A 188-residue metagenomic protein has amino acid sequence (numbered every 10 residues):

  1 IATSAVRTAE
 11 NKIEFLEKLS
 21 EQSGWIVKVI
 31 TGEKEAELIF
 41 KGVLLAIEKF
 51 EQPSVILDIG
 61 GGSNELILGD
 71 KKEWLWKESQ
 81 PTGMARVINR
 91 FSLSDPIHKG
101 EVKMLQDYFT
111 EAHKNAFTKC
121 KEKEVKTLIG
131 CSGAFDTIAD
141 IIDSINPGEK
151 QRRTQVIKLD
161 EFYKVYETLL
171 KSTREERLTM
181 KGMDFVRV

Functional and structural regions predicted by a protein language model:
T3-P53, L68-K71, W76-V188: Helical "lid/coupling" subdomains associated with nucleotide-phosphate turnover
D58: Conserved catalytic-loop position in the HRD/HxD motif
G62-L68: Acidic, divalent-metal-coordinating active-site segment for phosphoryl/phosphodiester hydrolysis, typified by short
